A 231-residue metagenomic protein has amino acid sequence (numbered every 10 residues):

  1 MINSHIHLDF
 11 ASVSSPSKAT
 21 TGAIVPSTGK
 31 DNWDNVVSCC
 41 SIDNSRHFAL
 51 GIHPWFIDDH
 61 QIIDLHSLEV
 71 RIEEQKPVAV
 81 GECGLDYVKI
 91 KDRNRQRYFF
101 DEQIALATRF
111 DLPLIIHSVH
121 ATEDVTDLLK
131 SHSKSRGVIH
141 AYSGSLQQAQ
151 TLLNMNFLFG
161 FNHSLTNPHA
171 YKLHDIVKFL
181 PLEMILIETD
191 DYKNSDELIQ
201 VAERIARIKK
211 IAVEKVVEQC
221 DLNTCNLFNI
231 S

Functional and structural regions predicted by a protein language model:
M1-S231: Mid-domain alpha/beta scaffold segments of enzyme catalytic cores
